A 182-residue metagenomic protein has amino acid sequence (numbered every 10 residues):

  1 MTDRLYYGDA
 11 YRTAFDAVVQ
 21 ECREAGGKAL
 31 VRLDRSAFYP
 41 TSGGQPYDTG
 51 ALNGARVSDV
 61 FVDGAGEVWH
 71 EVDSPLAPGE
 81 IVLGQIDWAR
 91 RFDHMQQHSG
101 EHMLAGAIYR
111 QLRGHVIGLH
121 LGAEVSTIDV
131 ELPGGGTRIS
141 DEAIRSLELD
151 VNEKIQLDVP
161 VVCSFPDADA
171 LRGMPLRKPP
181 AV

Functional and structural regions predicted by a protein language model:
M1-V182: A glycine- and charged-residue-rich anion-binding loop/surface
